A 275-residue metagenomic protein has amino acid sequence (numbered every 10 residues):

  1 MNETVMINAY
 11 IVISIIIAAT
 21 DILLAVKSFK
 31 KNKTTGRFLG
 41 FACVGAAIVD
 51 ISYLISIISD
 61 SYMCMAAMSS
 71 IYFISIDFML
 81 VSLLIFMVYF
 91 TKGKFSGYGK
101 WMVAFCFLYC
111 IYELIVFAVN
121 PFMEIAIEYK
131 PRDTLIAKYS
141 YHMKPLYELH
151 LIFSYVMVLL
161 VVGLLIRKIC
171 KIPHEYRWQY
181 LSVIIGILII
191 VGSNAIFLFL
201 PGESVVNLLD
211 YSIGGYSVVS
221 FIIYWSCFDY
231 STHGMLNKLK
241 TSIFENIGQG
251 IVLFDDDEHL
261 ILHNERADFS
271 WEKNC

Functional and structural regions predicted by a protein language model:
M1-N2, Y129-L146: Juxtamembrane membrane-water interface segments that cap and precede transmembrane helices
T4-T20, K30-N120, P145-V156, V206-V219: Individual alpha-helical transmembrane segments in multi-pass integral membrane proteins
I7, I11-S14, I169, P173-S242: Interfacial "cap-and-anchor" motif at the non-cytosolic start of specific transmembrane alpha-helices
A19-K27, S82-Y89, L151-H174, I222-Y230: Alpha-helical transmembrane segments in multipass membrane proteins, preferentially the mid-helix core
V49-S56, C110-E128, Y147-V205: Hydrophobic transmembrane alpha-helices
I58-Y62, V88-F90, F122-A126, F228-K238 (+1 more regions): A cytosolic-side transmembrane-helix exit/cap motif
H233-H263, A267: Sensory modules in modular signal-transduction proteins
A267-C275: PAS/PAS-like sensory domain cap-loop motif
